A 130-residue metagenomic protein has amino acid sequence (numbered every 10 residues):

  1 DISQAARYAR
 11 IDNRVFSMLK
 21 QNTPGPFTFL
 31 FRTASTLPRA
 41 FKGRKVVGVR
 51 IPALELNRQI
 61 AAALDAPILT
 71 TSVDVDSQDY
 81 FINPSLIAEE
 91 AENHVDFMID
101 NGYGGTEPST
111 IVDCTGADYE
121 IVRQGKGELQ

Functional and structural regions predicted by a protein language model:
D1-Q130: Active-site-adjacent structural elements in enzyme catalytic cores
